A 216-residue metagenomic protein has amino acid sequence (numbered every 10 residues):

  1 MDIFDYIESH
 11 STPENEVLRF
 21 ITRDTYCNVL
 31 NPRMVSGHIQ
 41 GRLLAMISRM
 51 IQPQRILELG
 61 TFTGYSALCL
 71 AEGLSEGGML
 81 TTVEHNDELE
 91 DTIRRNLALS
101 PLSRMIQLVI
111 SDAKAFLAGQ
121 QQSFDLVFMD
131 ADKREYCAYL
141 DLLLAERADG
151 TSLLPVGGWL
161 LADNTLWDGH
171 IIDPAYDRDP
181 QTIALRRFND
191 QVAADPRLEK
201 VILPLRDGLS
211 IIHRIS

Functional and structural regions predicted by a protein language model:
M1-L126, K133-L161, T165-S216: A short alpha-helical cap/connector motif
